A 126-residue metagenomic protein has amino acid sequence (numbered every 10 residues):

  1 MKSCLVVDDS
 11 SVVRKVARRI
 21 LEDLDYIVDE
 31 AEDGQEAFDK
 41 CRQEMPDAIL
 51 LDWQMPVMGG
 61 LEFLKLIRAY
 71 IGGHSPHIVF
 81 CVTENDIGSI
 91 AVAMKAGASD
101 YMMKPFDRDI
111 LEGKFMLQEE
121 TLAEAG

Functional and structural regions predicted by a protein language model:
S11-D29: Two-component/phosphorelay signaling modules centered on CheY-like receiver
E30-A48: Acidic, metal-coordinating helix/loop segments flanking the phosphotransfer/catalytic sites of two-component signaling
E32-E36, G59-K65: Acidic catalytic/metal-coordinating carboxylates
M45-D47, I71-H77: His-Asp phosphorelay/catalytic-motif detector in bacterial-type signaling
Q54-V57: The short loop immediately C-terminal to the conserved phospho-acceptor aspartate in CheY-like receiver
E62, N85-D100, G113, L117: Alpha4 helix (beta4-alpha4-beta5 surface) of REC/receiver domains from two-component response regulators
K104: A Lys-centered signature of the CheY-like receiver
